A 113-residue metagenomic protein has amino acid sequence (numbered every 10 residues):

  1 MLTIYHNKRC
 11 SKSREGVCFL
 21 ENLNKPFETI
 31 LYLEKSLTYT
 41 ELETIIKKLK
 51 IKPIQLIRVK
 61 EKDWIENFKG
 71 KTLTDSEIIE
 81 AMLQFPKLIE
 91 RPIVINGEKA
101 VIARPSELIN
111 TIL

Functional and structural regions predicted by a protein language model:
M1-L23, F27-Y32: Local sequence-structure signature of Cys/Sec-based thiol-disulfide redox active-site neighborhoods
E34-L113: Thiol/selenol-based redox catalytic cores and closely related redox-interacting motifs
